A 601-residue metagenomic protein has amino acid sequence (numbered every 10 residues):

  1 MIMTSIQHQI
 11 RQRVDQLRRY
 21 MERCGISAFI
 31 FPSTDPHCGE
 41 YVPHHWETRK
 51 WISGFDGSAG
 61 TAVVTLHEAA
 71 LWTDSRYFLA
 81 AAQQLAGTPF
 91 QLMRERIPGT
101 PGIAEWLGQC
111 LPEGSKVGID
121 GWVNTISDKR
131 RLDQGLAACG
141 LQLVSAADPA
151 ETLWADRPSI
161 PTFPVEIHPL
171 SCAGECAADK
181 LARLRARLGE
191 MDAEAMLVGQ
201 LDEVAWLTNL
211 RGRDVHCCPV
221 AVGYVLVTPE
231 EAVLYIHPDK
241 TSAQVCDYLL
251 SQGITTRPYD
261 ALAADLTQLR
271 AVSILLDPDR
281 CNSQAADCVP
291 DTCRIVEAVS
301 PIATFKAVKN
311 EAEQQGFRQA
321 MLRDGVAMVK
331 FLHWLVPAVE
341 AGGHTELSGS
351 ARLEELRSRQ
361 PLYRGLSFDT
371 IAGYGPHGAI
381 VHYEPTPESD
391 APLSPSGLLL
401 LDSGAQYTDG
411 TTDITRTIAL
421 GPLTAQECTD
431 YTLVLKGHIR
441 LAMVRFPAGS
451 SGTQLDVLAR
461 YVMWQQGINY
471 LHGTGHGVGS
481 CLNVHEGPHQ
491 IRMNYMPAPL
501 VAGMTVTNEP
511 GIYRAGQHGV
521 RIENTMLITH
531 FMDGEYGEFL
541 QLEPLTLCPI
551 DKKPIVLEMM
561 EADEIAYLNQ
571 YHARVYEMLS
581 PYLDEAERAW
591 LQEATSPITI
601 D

Functional and structural regions predicted by a protein language model:
I2-D601: Active-site neighborhoods and metal-handling regions in enzymes and metal-associated proteins
